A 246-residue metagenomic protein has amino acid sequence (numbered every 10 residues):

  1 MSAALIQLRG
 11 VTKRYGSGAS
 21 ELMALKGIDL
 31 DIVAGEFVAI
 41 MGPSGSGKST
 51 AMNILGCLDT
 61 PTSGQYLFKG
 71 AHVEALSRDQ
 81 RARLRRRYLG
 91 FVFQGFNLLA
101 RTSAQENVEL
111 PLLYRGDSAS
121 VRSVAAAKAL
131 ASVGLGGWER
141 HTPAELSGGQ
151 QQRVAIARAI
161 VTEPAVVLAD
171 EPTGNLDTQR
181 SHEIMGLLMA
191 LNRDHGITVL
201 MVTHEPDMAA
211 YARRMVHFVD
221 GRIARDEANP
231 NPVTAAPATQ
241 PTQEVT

Functional and structural regions predicted by a protein language model:
M1, D31, Y114, A236-Q243: Polar low-complexity intrinsically disordered regions
A3-F218: ABC family nucleotide-binding domain
R222-T246: Conserved beta-strand-loop-alpha-helix hinge in the C-terminal portion of ABC ATPase nucleotide-binding domains
